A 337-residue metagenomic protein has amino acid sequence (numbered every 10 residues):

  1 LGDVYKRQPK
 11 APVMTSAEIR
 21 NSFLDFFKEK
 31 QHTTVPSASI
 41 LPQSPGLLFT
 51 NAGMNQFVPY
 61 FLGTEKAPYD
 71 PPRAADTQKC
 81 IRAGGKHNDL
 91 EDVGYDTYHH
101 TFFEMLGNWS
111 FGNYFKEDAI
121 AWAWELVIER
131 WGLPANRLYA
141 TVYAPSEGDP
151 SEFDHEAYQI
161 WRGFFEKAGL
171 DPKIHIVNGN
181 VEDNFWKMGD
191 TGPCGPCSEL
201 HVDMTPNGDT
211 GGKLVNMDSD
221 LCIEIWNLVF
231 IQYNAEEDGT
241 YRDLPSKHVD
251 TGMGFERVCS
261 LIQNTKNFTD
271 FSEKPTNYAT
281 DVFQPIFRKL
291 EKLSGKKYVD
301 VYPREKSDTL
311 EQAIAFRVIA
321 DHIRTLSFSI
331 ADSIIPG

Functional and structural regions predicted by a protein language model:
L1-Y5: Short, small-residue-biased leader/transition segments that mark boundaries at the very start of proteins
P9-G337: Alpha-helical segments
